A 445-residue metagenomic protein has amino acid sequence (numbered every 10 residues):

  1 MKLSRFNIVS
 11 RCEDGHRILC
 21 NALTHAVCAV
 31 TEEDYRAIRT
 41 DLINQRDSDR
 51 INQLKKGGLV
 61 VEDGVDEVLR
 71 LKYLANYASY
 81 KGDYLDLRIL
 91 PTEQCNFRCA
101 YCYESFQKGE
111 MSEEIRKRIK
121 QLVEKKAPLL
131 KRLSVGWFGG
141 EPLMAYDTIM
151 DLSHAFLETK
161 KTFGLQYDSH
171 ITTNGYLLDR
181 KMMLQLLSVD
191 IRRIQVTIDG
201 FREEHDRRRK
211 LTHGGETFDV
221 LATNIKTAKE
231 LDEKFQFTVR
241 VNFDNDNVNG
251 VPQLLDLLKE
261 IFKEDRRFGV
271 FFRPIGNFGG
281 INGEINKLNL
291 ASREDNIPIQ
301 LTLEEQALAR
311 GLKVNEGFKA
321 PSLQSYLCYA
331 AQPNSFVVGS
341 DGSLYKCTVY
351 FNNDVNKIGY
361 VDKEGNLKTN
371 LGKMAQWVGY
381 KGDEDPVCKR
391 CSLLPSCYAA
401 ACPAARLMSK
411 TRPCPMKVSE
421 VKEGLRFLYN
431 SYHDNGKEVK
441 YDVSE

Functional and structural regions predicted by a protein language model:
L3-A29, S48-R88, P128: N-terminal [4Fe-4S]-dependent radical SAM core
L3-F6, F351-E445: Flexible mid-to-C-terminal extensions adjoining Fe-S/redox cofactors in radical SAM and related proteins
A22, V338-G339: Short, acidic, Ser/Thr-enriched surface-loop or helix-capping motifs
D63-D83, L312-S322, K357-V387: Short, charged low-complexity linear segments at domain edges
L69-L184, V189-R192: Conserved alpha-helical substructure of the radical SAM core
S105-G109, R207-G215, M408: Short glycine-enriched, charge-decorated loop/helix-capping segments at active-site entrances that position
G140-P142, N174-Y176, D199, N242-D244 (+1 more regions): Active-site beta-loop-alpha junctions enriched in small/polar residues
E203-A222, K226-A331, V337, K357: Radical SAM enzyme [4Fe-4S]-AdoMet core and its adjacent flexible, acidic and glycine-rich loops/tails across
